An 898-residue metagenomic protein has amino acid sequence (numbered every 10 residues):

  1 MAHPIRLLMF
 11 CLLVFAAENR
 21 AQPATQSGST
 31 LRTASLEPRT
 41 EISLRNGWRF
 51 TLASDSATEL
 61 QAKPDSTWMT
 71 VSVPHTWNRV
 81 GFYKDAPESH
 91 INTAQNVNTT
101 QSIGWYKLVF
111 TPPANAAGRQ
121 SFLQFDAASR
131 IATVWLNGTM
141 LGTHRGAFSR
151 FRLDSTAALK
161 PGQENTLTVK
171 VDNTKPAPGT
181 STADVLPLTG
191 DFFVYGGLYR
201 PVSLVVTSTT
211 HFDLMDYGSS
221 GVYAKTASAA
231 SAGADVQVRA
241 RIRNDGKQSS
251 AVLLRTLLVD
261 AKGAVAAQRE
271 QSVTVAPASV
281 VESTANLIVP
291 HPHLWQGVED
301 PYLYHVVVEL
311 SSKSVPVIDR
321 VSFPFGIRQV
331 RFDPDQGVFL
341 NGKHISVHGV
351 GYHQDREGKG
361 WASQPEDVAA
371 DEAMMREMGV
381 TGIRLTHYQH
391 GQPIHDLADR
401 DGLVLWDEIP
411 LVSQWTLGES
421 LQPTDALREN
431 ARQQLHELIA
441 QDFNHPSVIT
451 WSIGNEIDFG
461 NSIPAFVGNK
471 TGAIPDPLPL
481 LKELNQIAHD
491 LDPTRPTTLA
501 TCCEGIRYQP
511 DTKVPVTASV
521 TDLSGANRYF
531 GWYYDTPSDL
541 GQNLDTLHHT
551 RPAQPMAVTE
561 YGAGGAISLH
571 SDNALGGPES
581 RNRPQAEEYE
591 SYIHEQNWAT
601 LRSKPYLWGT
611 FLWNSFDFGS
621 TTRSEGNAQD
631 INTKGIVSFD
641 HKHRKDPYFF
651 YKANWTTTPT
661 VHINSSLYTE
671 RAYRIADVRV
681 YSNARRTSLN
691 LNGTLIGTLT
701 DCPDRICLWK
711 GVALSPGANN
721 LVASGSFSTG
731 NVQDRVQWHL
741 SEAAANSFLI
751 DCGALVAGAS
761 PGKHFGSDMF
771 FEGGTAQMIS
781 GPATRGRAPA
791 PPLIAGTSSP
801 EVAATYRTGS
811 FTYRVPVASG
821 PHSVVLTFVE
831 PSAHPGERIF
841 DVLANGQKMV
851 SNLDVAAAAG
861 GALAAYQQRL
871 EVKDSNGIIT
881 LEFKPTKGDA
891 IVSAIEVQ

Functional and structural regions predicted by a protein language model:
P23-Q124, S181-D191, Y195-L198, S208-T210 (+4 more regions): Extended carbohydrate-recognition surfaces in non-catalytic/accessory domains of CAZymes and lectin-like proteins
W48, N165, Y302-V308, N719 (+2 more regions): A short tyrosine-centered beta-strand micro-motif
T51, K84, N96, Q101-L214 (+8 more regions): Accessory beta-strand-rich segments of carbohydrate-active enzymes
V73, V80-S89, T139, P176-L186 (+6 more regions): Extended substrate-binding grooves/exosites of carbohydrate-active enzymes
L136, G233-V273, S283, A676-T698 (+2 more regions): Beta-strand-rich binding/interaction modules
K160-E164, R239-D333, W709, S715-G717 (+1 more regions): Extended acidic/polar, glycine-enriched regions that form or flank non-catalytic beta-rich accessory modules
T209-D245, K652-A684: Surface beta-strand/loop "capping" patches
H739-Q898: Compositionally biased, intrinsically disordered or flexible polar/acidic segments
